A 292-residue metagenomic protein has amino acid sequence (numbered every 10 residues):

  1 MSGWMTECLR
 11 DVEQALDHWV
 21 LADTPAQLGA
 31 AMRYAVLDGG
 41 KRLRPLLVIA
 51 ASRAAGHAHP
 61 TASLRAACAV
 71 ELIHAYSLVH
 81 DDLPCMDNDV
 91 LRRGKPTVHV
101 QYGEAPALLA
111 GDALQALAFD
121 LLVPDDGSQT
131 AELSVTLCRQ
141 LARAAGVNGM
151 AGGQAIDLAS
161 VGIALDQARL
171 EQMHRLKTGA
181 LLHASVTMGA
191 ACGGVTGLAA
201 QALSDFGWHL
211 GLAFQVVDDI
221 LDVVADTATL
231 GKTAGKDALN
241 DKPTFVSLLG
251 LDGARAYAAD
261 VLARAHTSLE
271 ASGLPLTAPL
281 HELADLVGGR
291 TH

Functional and structural regions predicted by a protein language model:
M1-V20: N-terminal amphipathic/basic leader segments beginning at the initiator methionine
L21-H266, E270, L274-G288: Mg2+-dependent prenyl diphosphate-binding active-site environment of isoprenoid biosynthetic enzymes
R290-H292: Charged C-terminal helix
